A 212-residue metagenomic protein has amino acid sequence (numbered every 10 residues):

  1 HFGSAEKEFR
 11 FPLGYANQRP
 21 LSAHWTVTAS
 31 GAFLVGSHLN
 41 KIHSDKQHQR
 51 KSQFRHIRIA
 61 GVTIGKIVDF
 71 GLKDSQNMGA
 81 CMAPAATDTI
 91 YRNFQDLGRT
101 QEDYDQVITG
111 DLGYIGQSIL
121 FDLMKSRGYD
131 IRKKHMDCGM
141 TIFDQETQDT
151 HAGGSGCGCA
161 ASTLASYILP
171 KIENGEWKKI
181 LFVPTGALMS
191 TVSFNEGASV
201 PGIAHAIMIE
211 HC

Functional and structural regions predicted by a protein language model:
H1, T109-L112, P184-A187: Short, well-ordered beta-to-alpha junction loops that form the rim of enzyme active sites and present histidine/acidic
H1-Y15, G116-Q117, T163: Active-site-adjacent elements of ketosynthase-type condensing enzymes
F11-Y91, D96, K133-M140, T147-D149 (+2 more regions): Condensing-enzyme catalytic core mediating Claisen C-C bond formation in acyl metabolism
W25, A32-H38, S155-W177: Active-site-proximal alpha-helical scaffold in enzymes
M82-L120: Oxyanion-binding "anion nests"
D105-I108, K179-V183: Short hydrophobic beta-strand segments
L112, Q148-G156: Glycine-rich phosphate/diphosphate-binding loops and the adjacent beta-loop-alpha structural elements that coordinate
L112-R127, V192-S199: Short glycine/threonine-rich loop-to-helix capping motif typified by GTGT followed within a few residues by an Asp-Pro
